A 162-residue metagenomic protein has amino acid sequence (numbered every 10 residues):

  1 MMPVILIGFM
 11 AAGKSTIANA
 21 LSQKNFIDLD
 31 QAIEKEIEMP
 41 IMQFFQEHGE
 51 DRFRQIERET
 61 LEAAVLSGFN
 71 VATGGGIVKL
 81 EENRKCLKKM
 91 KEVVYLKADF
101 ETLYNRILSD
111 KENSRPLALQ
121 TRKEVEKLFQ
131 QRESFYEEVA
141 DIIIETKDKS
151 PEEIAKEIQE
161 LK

Functional and structural regions predicted by a protein language model:
L6: Hydrophobic anchor at the beta1->P-loop junction of P-loop NTPases
F9: P-loop (Walker A) phosphate-binding loop of NTP-binding proteins
K14: Conserved lysine of the Walker
I17: Hydrophobic positions on the alpha1 helix immediately C-terminal to the Walker A/P-loop
A20, S67, Q130-K162: NTP-dependent small-molecule kinase module
L29-I77, E81-K85, E126: ATP-dependent small-molecule kinase phosphotransfer cores that center on conserved nucleotide phosphate-binding segments
G75-V78, D99-E101, K149: Short glycine-rich anion-binding loops that position phosphate/pyrophosphate groups of nucleotides and phosphorylated
K89-E133: A glycine- and Lys/Arg-enriched "phosphate-lid" helix/loop adjacent to the NTP-binding pocket of small-molecule kinases
